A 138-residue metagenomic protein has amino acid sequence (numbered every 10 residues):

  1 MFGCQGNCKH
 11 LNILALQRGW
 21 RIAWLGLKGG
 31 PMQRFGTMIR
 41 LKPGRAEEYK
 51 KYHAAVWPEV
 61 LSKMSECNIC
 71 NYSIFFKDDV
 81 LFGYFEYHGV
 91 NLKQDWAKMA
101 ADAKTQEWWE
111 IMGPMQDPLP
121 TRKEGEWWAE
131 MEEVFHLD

Functional and structural regions predicted by a protein language model:
F35-R40: Active-site-flanking beta-strand signature of metal-NTP-handling nucleotidyl enzymes and homologous cyclase-like
R45-C70: Short amphipathic alpha-helical segments
L61-F82, E86-L92: Short, glycine- and small/hydrophobic-rich beta-strand elements in well-ordered beta-sheets
C67, H88-W127: An amphipathic, aromatic/His-enriched active-site/gating alpha helix that lines ligand/cofactor pockets
K104-T105, E132, D138: Charge-rich, low-complexity N-terminal segments
